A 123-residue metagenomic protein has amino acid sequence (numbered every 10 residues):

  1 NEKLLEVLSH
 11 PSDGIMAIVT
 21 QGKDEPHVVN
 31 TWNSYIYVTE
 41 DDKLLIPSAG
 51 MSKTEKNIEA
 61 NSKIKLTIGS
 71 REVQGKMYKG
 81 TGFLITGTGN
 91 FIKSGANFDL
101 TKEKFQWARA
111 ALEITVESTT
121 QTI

Functional and structural regions predicted by a protein language model:
N1-I123: Binding-site signature for planar aromatic cofactors or substrates
